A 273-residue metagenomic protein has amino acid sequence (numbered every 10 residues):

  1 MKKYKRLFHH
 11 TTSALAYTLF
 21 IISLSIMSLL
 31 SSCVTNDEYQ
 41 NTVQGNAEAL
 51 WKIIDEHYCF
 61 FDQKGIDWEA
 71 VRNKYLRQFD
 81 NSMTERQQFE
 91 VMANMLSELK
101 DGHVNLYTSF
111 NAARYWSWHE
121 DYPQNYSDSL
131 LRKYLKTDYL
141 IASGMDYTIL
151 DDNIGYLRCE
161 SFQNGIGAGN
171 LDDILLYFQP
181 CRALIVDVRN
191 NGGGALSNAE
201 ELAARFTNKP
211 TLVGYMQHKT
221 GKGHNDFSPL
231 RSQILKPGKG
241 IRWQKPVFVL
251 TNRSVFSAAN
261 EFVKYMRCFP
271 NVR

Functional and structural regions predicted by a protein language model:
M1-Q40: Bacterial Sec-dependent N-terminal signal peptides
S32-Q233, P246: Flexible, low-complexity junctional segments that flank or bridge functional domains
L184, F256, F269-R273: Short, well-structured beta-strand/strand-turn elements
G240-W243: Short, conserved loop/helix-junction motifs that constitute active-site signature segments in enzyme catalytic cores
N252: Cofactor-binding loop segments of dinucleotide-utilizing enzymes, especially the Rossmann-like FAD- and NAD(P)+-binding
